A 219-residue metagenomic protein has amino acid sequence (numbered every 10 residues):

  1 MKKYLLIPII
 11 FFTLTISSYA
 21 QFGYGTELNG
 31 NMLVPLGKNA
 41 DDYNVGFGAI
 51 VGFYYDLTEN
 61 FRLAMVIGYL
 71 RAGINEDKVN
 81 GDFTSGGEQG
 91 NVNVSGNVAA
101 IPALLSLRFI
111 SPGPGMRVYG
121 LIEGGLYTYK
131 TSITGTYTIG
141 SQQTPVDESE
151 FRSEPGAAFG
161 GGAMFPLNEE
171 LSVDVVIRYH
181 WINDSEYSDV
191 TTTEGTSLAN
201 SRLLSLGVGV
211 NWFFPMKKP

Functional and structural regions predicted by a protein language model:
K3, I16, A20-Y24, E59 (+5 more regions): Short coil turns and loop connectors of transmembrane beta-barrels in diderm outer membranes and organellar homologs
I7-T15: Bacterial N-terminal signal peptides
A20-V34: Transmembrane beta-strand segments of Gram-negative outer membrane beta-barrel proteins
G30-M32, Y55-I139, L206-P219: Gram-negative (and chloroplast) outer-membrane scaffold detector with strong preference for beta-barrel transmembrane
N31-G52, R152: Surface-exposed strand-loop-strand hairpins of Gram-negative outer-membrane beta-barrel proteins
V34-N39, E88-S95, Q142-S149, T191-L198: Extracellular loop and loop/strand-boundary signature of outer-membrane beta-barrel proteins
Y43-F47, N97-A103, M116, F151-A157 (+1 more regions): Residues that define the transmembrane beta-barrel architecture of outer-membrane proteins
I74-K78, F159, P166-P219: Predominantly the C-terminal beta-signal and adjacent terminal strand-loop region of outer-membrane beta-barrel
